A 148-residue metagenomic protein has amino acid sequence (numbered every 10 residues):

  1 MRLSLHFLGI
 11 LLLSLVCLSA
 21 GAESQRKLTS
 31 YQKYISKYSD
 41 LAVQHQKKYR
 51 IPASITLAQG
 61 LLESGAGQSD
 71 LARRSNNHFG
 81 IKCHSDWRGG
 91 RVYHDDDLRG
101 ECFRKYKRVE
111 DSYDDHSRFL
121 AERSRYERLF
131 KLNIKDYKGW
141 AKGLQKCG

Functional and structural regions predicted by a protein language model:
M1-L8: Bacterial N-terminal signal peptides that target proteins for export
L8-C17: Bacterial N-terminal signal peptides
L18-G148: Catalytic cores of secreted/periplasmic lytic hydrolases that degrade extracellular macromolecules
